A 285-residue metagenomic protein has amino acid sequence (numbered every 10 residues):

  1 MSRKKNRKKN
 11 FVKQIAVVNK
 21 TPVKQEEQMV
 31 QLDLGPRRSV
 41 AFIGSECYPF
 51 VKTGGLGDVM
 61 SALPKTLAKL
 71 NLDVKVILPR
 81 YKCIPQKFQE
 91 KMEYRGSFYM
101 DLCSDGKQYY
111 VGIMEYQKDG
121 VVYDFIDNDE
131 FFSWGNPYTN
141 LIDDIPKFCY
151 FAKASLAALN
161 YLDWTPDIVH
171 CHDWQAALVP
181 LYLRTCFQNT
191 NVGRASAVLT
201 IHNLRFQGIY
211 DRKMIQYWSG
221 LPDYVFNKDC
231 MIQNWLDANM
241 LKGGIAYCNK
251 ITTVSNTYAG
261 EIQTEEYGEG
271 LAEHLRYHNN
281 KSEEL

Functional and structural regions predicted by a protein language model:
S2-L285: Catalytic cores of nucleotide-sugar-dependent glycosyltransferases that transfer UDP/GDP/TDP-activated
